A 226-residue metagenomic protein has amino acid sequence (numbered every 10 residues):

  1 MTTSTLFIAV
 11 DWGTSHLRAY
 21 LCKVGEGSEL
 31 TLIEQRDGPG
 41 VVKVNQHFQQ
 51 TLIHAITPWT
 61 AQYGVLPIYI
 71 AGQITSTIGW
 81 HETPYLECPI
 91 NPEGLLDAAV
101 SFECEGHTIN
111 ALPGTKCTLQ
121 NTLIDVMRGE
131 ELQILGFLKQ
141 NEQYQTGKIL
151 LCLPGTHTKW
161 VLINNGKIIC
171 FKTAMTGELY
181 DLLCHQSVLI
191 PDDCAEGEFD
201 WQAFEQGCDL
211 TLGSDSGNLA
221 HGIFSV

Functional and structural regions predicted by a protein language model:
L6-H47: Short glycine-rich, Thr/Ser-proximal phosphate-binding strand/loop in the N-terminal lobe of ATP-dependent enzymes
F7-D11, P67-Y69, I149-L153: Short glycine-aspartate micro-motif
G13-R18, I74-T77, L153-K159: Gly/Ser/Thr-rich loops at beta-strand to alpha-helix junctions that form or flank small-molecule/cofactor-binding
K23-S28, E105, L162-K167: Short acidic-glycine loop/turn motifs at beta-strand connectors
L30-P67, T75-E82, P191-D192: N-terminal phosphate-binding loop and adjacent alpha-helix
V44, C117-S216: Glycine-rich phosphate-binding loop plus the immediately following alpha-helix
W59-I124: Short beta-strand-loop/turn "lid" adjacent to the catalytic site in phosphate-handling enzymes
S214-V226: A conserved mid-domain beta-alpha-beta active-site/ligand-binding segment of alpha/beta enzyme cores
